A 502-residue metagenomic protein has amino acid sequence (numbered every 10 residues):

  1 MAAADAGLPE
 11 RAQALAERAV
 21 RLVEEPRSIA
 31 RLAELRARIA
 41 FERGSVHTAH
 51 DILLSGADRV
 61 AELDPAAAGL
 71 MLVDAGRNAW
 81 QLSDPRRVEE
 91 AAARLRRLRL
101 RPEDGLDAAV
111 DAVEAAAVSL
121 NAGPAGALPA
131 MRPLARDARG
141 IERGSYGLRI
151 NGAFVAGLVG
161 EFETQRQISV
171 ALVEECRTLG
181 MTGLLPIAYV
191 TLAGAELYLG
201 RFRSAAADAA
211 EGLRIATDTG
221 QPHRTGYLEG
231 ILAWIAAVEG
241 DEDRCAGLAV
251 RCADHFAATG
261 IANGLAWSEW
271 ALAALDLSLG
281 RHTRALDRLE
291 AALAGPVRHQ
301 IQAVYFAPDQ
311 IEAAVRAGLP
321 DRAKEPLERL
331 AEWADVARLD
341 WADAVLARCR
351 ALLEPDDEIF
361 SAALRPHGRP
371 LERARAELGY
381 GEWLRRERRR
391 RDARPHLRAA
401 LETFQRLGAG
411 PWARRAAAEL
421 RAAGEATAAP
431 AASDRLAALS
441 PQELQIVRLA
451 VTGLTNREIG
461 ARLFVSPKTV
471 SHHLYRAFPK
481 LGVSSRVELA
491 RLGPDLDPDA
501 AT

Functional and structural regions predicted by a protein language model:
M1-Y227, I235: Internal alpha-solenoid helical repeat scaffolds
A6, R43, L82, N121-A122 (+9 more regions): Structural motif corresponding to the intra-repeat A-B loop/turn of tetratricopeptide repeats
E10, H47, R86, A125 (+8 more regions): Residue register within tetratricopeptide repeats
R18-L22, R59, N78, R94-R101 (+14 more regions): Residue position in alpha-helical solenoids
E24-L35, L63-R77, R101-E114, A138-F154 (+10 more regions): Alpha-solenoid helical repeat architecture
I52, H396, H473-R476: Residues within the DNA-recognition helix of helix-turn-helix
L352, D356, R390-Q442, R457 (+1 more regions): Linker/hinge segments immediately adjacent to helix-turn-helix/homeobox DNA-binding domains
R421, A428-Y475, P479-T502: Helix-turn-helix DNA-binding segment
